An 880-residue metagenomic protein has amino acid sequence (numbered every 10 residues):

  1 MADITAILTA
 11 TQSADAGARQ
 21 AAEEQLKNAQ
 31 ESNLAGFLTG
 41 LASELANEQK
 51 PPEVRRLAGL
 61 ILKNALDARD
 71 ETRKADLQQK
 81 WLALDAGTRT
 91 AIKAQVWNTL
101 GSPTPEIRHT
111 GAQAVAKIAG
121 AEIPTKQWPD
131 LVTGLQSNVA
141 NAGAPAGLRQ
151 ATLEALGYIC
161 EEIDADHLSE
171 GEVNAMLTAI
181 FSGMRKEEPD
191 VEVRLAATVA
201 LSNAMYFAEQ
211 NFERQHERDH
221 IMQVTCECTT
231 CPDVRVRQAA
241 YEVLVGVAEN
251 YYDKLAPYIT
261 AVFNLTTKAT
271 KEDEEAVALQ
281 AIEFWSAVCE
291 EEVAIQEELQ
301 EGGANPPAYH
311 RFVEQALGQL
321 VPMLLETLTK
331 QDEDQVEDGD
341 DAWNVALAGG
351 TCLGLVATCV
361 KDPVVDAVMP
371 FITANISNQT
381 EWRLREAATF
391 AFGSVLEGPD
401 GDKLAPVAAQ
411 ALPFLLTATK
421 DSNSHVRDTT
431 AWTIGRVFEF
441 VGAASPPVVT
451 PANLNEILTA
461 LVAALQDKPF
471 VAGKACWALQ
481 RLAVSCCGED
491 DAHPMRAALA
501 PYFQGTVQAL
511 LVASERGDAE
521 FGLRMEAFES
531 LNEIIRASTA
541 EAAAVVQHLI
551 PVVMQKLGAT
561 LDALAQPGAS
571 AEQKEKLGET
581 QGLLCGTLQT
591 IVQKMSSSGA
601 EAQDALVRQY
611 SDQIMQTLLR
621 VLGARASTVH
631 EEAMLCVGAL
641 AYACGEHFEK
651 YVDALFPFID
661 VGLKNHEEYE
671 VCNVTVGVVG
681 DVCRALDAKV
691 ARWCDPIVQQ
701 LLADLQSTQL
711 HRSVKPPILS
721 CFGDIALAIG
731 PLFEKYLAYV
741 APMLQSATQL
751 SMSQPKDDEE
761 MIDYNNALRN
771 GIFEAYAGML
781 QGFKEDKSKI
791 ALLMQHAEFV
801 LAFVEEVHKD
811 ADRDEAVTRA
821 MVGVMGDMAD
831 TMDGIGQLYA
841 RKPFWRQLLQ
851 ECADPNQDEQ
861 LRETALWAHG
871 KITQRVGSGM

Functional and structural regions predicted by a protein language model:
M1-M880: Karyopherin-beta/Importin-beta family HEAT-repeat alpha-solenoid scaffold
